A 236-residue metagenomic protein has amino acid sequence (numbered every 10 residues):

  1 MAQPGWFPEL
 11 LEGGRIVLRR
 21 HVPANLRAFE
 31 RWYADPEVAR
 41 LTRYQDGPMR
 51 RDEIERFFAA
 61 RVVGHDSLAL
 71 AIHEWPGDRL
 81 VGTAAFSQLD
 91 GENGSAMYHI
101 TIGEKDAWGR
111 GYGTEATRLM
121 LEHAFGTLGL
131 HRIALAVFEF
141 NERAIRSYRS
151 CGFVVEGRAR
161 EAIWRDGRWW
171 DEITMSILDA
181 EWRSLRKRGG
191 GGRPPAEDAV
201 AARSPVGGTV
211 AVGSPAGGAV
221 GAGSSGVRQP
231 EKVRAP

Functional and structural regions predicted by a protein language model:
M1-R56, E181-D198, V227-P236: A short, well-structured alpha-helix characteristic of acyl/acetyltransferase catalytic modules
P48-A107, L178-E181, R228-P236: Acetyl-CoA-dependent GNAT
G91, A134-V137, V154-W170: Conserved catalytic-core motifs of GNAT/GCN5-like acyltransferases
G103, G109-H123, I145-S150: Conserved acetyl-CoA-binding loop-helix of GNAT-fold acetyltransferases
G113, T117, F140-A144, E161-D166: Short glycine/proline-centered loop/turn elements that form peptide/ligand docking sites
G126-A136: Conserved GNAT acetyl-CoA-binding A-motif
Y148, F153, M175: Conserved active-site tyrosine of GNAT-family acetyltransferases
A199-S225: Long, intrinsically disordered low-complexity tandem-repeat segments
